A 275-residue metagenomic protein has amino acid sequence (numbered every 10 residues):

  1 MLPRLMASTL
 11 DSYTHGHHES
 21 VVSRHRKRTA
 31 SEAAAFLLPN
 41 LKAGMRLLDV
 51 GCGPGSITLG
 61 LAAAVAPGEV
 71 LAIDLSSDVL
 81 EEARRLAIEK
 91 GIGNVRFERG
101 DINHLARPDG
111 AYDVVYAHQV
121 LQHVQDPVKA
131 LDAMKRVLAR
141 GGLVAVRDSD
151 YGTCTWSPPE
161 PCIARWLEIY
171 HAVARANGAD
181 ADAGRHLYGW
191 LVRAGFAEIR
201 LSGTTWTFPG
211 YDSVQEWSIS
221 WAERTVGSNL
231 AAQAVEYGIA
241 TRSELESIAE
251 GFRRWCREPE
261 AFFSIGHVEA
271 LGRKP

Functional and structural regions predicted by a protein language model:
A7-T29: Class I SAM-dependent methyltransferase Rossmann-like catalytic core, especially the SAM/SAH-binding loop
T9, E19, R200-A261: C-terminal helical/coil "lid" or tail adjacent to the Rossmann-like core of SAM-dependent
T9, R46-V50, P54-H104, K129: Class I SAM-dependent methyltransferase SAM/SAH-binding core
R26-M45, G60: Conserved alpha-helix/loop element of class I SAM-dependent methyltransferases that forms part of the SAM/SAH-binding
N103-V114: A short acidic, Gly/Pro-enriched loop at the edge of an enzyme's catalytic core that lines a small-molecule cofactor
D113-P127: A short SAM/SAH-binding and catalytic strip from SAM-dependent methyltransferases
V128-L143: A short glycine-rich, Lys/Arg-flanked "PGG" loop and its adjoining helix->strand segment in the class I
A145-V214: Conserved catalytic/acceptor-binding region of the Class I
